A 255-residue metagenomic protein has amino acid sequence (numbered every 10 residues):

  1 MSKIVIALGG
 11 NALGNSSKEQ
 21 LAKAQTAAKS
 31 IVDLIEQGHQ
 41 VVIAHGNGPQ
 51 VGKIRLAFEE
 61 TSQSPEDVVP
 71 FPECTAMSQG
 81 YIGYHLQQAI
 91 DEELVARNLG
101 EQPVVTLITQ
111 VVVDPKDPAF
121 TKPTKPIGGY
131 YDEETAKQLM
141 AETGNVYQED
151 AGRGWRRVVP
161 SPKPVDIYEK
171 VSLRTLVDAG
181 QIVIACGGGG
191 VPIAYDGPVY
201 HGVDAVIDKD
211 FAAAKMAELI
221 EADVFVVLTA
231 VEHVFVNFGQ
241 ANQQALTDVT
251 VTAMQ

Functional and structural regions predicted by a protein language model:
M1-N47, K53-E60, T175-G180: N-terminal glycine-/serine-/threonine-rich phosphate-binding loop
V5-A7, Q40-K53, P103-I108, V183-C186 (+1 more regions): Short beta-strand segments at enzyme active-site cores
S16-K18, G52-A57, K116-K122, Y195-P198 (+1 more regions): Short acidic, glycine/serine/threonine-rich loops at helix termini
Q20-Q25, A57-D67, T121-G129, P198-A205: A glycine- and small-aliphatic-rich helix-loop capping segment at beta-alpha/alpha-beta transitions that lines
A22-K29, P70-A89, E93-L94, P160-V177 (+3 more regions): Polyanion-binding loop/helix "lid" in catalytic or ligand-binding cores
K53-S64, Q240-V251: Short, flexible, mixed-charge acidic loops at enzyme active sites
T61-V183: Ligand-binding beta-strand-loop-alpha-helix segment within the catalytic cores of soluble metabolic enzymes
A222-Q240: Acidic, metal-binding active-site segment of PIN/NYN-like and related structure-specific nucleases
